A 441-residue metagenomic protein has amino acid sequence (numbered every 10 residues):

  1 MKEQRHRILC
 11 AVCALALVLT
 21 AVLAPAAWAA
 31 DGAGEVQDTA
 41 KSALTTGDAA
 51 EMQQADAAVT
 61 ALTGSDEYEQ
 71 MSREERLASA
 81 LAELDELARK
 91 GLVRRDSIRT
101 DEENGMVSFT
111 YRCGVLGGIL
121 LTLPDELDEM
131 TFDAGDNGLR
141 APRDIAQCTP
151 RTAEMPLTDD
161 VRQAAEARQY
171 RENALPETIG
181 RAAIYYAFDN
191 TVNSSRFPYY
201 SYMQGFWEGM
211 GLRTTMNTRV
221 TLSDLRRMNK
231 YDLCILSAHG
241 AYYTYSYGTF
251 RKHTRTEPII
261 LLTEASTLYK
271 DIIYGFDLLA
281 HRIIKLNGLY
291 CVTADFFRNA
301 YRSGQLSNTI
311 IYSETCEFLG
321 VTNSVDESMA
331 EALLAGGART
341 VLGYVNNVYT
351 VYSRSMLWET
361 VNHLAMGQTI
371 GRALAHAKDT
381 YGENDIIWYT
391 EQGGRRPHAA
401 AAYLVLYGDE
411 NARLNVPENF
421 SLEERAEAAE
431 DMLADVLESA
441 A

Functional and structural regions predicted by a protein language model:
V12-V22: Bacterial N-terminal signal peptides
A21-E35: Sec-dependent signal peptide cleavage junction
G34-R99: Short Lys/Arg-enriched alpha/beta "domain-start" segment
D48, Q54-G64, T149-D271, G275: A domain-level signal for caspase-like cysteine endopeptidase catalytic cores and their zymogen-processing architecture
R99-R181, G320: Structured catalytic cores of large enzymes
A182-Y186, L233-S237, T309-E314, T340-Y344: Structural recognition of the beta-strand scaffold that forms the well-ordered cores of secreted hydrolase catalytic
Y243-R339: Cysteine protease catalytic core and zymogen-processing segment of caspase-like enzymes
I310-V436, A440: Active-site-proximal C-terminal subdomain of hydrolase catalytic domains
